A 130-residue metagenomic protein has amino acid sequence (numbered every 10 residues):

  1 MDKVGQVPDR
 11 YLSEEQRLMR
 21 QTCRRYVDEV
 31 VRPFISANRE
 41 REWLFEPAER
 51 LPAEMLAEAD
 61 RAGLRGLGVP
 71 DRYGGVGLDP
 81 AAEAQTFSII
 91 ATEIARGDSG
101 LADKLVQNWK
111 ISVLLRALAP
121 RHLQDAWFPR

Functional and structural regions predicted by a protein language model:
M1-V106, H122-R130: Amphipathic, small/basic residue-rich leader segments at the start of a protein or domain
V106-S112: Short, conserved phosphate-binding/catalytic loop or strand-edge motifs used in phosphoryl-/nucleotidyl-transfer
S112-H122: Flexible, glycine-rich active-site loops centered on histidine and acidic residues that chelate a metal or position
